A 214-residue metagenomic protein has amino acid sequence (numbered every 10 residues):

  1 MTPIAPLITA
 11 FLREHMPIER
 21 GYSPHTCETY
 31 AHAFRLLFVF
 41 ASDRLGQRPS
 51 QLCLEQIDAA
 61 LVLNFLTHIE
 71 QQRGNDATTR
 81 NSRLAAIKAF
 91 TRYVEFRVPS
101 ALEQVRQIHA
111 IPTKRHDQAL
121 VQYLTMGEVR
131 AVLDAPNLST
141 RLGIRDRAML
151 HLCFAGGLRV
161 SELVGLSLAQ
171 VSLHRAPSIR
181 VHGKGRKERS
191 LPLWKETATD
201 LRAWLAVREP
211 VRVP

Functional and structural regions predicted by a protein language model:
M1-P214: Conserved catalytic core of the tyrosine transesterase superfamily
